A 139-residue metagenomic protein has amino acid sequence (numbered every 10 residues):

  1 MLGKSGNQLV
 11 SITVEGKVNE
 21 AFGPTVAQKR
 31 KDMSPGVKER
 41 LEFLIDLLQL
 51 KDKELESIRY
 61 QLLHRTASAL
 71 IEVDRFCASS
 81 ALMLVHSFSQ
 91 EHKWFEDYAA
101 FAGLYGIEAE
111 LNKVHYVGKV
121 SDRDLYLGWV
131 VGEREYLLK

Functional and structural regions predicted by a protein language model:
L2-T13: Active-site beta-strand-loop-beta-strand hairpin of nuclease catalytic cores that positions key catalytic residues
S11-F22: Active-site ExK catalytic segment of metal-dependent nucleases
V14, E42-Q49, V114-G118: Short C-terminal domain-edge/linker segments immediately following a structured domain
A21-G23, H92-K93: Eukaryotic short linear interaction motifs
F22-M83: Acidic, metal/cofactor-coordinating or nucleic-acid-engaging core segments within structured domains
Q61-K139: Non-catalytic C-terminal interaction segments of nucleic acid-processing enzymes
